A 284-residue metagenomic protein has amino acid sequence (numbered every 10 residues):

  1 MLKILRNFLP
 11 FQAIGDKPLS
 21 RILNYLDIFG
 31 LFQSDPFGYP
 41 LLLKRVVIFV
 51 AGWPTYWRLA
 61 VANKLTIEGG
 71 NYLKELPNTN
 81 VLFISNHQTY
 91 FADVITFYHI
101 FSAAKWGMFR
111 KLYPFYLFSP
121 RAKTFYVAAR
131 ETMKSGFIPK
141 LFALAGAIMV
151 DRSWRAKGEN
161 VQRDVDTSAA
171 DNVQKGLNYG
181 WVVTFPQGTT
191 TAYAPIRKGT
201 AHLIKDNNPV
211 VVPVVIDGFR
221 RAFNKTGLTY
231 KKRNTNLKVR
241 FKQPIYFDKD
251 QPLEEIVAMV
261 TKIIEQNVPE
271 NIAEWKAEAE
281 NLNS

Functional and structural regions predicted by a protein language model:
K3-E68, T96, G136-A145: A transmembrane-helix-recognition feature enriched in membrane-embedded lipid enzymes and envelope glyco-/phospholipid
I4-N7, W154, M259, I263: Charge-rich, solvent-exposed alpha-helical interaction surfaces
Y39-L42, W275-S284: Short, highly charged C-terminal tails/helix-capping segments
L43, V47, Q162-V165, L253-I256: Residue-level preference for long, well-ordered alpha-helices that form the structural scaffold of enzyme catalytic
F49, D166-A170, V260: Well-ordered, non-membrane alpha-helical segments in soluble/globular domains
V61-Q251: Soluble catalytic domains of membrane acyltransferases
K134-F137, L141, P269, A273 (+1 more regions): A mid-sequence interfacial segment
T190-A192, Q243-A279: Electropositive, surface-exposed helix/loop patches at the edges of structured domains that serve as adaptable
